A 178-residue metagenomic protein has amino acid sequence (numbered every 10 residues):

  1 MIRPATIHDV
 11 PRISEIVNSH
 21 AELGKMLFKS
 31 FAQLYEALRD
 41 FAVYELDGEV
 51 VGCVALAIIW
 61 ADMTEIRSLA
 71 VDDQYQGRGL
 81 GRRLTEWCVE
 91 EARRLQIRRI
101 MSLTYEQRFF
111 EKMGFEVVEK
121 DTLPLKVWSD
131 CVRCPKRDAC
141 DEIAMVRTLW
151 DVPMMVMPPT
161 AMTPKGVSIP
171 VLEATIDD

Functional and structural regions predicted by a protein language model:
M1-F28, E45, E142-A144, D151-D178: Short amphipathic alpha-helix that is part of the acyltransferase structural core
A5, M101-S102: Small/polar loops that bind or transfer phosphate-bearing groups
P11, E15-N18, L46-E49, E86 (+2 more regions): Replace "anionic and nucleotidyl ligands
F28-F41, E45-D47, V51-V71: A conserved beta-strand-loop-helix scaffold within acyl/acetyltransferase catalytic domains
R39-F41, A139-V146: Short hydrophobic/aromatic beta-strand or adjacent loop that forms the aromatic wall/cage of a ligand/substrate-binding
V71, G77-A92, S102: Conserved acetyl-CoA-binding loop-helix of GNAT-fold acetyltransferases
R94, R98, T104-K136: Conserved active-site alpha-helix within GNAT-family acetyltransferase domains
